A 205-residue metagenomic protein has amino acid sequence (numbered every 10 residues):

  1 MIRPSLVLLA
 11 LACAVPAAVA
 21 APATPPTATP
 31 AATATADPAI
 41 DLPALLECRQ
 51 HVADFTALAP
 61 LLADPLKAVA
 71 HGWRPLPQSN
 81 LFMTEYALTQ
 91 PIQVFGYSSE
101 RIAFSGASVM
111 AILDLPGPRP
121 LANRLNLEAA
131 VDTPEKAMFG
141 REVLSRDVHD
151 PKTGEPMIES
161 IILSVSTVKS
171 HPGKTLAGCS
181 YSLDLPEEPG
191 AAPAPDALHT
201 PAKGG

Functional and structural regions predicted by a protein language model:
M1-I2: N-terminal secretory signal peptides that target proteins for export/translocation
S5-P16: Bacterial N-terminal signal peptides
A21-I112, P120: Short helix/turn-capping signatures at newly exposed starts of structured segments
L88-T153: Long, charged/polar, surface-exposed segments that mediate recognition or autoinhibition
N126-G205: Non-cytosolic coordination micro-motifs
